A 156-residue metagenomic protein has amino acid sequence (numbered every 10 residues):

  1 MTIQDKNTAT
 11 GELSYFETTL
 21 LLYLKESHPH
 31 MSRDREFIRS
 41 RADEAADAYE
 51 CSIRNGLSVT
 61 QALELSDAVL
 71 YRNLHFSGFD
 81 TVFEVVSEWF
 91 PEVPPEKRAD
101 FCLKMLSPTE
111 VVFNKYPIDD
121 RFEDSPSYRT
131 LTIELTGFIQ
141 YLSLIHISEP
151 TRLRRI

Functional and structural regions predicted by a protein language model:
T2, H30, W89-V93: Intrinsic low-complexity, intrinsically disordered or marginally ordered coil/linker segments
T2-F16: Charged, compositionally biased N-terminal leader segments and the immediate start of the first structured element
G11, Y15, R33-S40, Q61 (+7 more regions): Alpha-helix boundary/N-cap detector
F16-V69: N-terminal interaction modules that seed assembly of large macromolecular complexes
S32, G56, P95, I118-F122: Charged, low-complexity interaction regions
N73-I118: Long, charge-patterned amphipathic interaction tracts in eukaryotic proteins
M105-I145: Intrinsically disordered, low-complexity, Lys/Arg-biased terminal tails
I145-I156: Single conserved hydrophobic/aromatic residue that forms the stacking wall/gate of nucleotide- or nucleobase-binding
